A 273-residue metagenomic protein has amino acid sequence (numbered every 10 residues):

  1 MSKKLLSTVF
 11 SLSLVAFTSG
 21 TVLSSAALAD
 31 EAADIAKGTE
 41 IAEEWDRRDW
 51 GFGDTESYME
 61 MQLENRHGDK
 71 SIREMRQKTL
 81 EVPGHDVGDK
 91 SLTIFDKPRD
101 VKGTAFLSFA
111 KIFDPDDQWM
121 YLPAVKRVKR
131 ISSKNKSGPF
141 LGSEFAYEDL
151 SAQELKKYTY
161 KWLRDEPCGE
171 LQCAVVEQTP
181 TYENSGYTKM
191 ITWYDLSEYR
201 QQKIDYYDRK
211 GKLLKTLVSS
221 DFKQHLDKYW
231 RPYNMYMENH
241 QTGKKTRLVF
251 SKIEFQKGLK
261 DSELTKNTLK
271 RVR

Functional and structural regions predicted by a protein language model:
M1-L5: Positively charged n-region of N-terminal signal peptides that target proteins for export
T8-L14: Sec-dependent N-terminal signal peptides
V15-A26: C-terminal segment of classical bacterial N-terminal signal peptides
A33, K37-A124: N-terminal mature ectodomain segment of secretory-pathway/periplasmic proteins
R76-P83, K161-P167, S220-K223: Short amphipathic beta-strand and strand-loop transition segments with alternating hydrophobic
L107-F109, D117-Y121, R127-I131, K136-Q153 (+1 more regions): Gly/Pro-enriched, hydrophobic low-complexity segments that function as extracytoplasmic propeptides/linkers
A152-Y158, D165: Surface-exposed beta-loop interaction hotspot
